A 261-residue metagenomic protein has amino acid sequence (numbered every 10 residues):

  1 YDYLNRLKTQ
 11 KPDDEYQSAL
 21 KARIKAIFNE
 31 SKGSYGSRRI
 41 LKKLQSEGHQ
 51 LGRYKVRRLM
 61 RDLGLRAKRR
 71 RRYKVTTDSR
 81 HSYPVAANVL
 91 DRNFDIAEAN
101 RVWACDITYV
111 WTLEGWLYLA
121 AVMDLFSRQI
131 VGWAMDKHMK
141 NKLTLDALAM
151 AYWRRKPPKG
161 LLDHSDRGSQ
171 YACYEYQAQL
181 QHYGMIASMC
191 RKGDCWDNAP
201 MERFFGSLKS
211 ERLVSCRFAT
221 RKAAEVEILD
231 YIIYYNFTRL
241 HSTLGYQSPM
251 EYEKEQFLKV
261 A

Functional and structural regions predicted by a protein language model:
Y1-A261: Charged DNA-binding/catalytic regions of mobile-element recombinases
